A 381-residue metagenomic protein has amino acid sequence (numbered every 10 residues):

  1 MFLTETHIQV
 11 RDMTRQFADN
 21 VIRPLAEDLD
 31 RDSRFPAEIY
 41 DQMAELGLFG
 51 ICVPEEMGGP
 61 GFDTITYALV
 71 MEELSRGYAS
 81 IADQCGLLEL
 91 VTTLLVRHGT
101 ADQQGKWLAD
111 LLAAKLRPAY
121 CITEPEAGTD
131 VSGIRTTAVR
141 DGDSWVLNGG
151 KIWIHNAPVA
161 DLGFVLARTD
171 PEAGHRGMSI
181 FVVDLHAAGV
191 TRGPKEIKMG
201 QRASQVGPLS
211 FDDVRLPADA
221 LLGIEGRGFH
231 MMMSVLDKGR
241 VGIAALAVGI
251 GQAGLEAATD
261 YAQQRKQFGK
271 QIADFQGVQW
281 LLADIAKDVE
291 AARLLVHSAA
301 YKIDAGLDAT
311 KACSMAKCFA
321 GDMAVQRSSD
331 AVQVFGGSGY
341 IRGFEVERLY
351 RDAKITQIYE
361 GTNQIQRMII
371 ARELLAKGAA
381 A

Functional and structural regions predicted by a protein language model:
M1-A82, G86, H98-Q103, D110 (+6 more regions): Alpha-helical interface subdomain recognition
Q84, L111, E126-T129, W153-N156 (+2 more regions): Short Gly/Pro-enriched turn/cap motifs at secondary-structure boundaries
T92-H98, Y120: Flexible, glycine-rich active-site loops centered on histidine and acidic residues that chelate a metal or position
A114-I122: A short, Trp-centered hydrophobic/proline-enriched beta-strand micro-motif
A119, G133-T137, S144, L162-L166 (+2 more regions): Conserved hydrophobic/aromatic beta-strand scaffold that supports enzyme active sites
G133, H186-P217: Flexible, small-/acidic-enriched active-site or ligand-binding loops
D143-S144, N148-R192: A short core secondary-structure module
G177, R192-P194, A218-E225: Short, charged, solvent-exposed linker or helix-capping segments at domain edges/interfaces that act as flexible hinges
